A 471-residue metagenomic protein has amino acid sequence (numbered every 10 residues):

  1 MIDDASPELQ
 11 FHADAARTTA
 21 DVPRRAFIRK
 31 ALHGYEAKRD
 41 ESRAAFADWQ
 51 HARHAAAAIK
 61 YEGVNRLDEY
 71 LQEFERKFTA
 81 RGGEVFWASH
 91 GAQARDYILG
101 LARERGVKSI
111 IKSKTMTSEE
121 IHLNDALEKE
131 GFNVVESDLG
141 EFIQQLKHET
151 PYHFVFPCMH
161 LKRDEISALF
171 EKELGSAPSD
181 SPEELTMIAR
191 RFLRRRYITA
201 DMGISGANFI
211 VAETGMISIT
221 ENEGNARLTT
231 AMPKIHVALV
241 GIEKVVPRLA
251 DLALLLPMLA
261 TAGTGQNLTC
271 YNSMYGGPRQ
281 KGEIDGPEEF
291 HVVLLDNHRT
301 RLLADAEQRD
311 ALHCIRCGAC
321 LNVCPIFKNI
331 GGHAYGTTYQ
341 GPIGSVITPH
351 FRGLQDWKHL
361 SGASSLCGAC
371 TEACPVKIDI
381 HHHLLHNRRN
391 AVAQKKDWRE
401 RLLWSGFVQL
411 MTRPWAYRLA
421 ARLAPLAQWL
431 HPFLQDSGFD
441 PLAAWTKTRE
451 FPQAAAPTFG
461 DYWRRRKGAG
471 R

Functional and structural regions predicted by a protein language model:
M1-E307: The feature marks the mature, well-folded catalytic cores of soluble enzymes
A5-Y35, A45, L403-W404, V408-R471: Intrinsic disorder at enzyme termini
A80, V240, T269, G341 (+3 more regions): Residue-level signal for pocket-adjacent positions within structured domains
T214, A250, G276-Q280, Q340 (+6 more regions): Short capping/connector residues at structural and topological boundaries
G282-A311, L321-N322, I326-F439: Ferredoxin-type iron-sulfur electron-transfer modules in oxidoreductases and energy-metabolism complexes
C314: Phosphate-binding glycine-rich loops and their immediate beta-loop-alpha structural context
